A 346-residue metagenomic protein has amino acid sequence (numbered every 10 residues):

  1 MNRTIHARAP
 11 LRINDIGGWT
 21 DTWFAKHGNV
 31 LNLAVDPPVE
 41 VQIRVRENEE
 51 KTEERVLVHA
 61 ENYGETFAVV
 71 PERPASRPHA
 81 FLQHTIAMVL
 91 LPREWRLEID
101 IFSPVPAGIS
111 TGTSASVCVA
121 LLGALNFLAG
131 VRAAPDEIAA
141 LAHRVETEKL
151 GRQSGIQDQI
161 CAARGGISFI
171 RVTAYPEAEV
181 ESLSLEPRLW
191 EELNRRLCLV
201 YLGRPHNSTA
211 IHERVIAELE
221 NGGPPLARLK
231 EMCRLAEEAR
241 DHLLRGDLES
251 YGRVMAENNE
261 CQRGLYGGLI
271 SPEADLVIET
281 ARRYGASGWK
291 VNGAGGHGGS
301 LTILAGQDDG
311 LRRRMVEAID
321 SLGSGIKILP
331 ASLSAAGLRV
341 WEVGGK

Functional and structural regions predicted by a protein language model:
M1-I16, T20, F24, N32-L33 (+5 more regions): C-terminal nucleotide
V89, R93-S103: Flexible, acidic active-site loops/lids enriched in D/E/S/T/G that coordinate Mg2+ and/or position polar
L97, V105-I109, S287-W289: Short pre-catalytic strand/loop immediately N-terminal to key active-site residues, enriched for Gly-Thr
A107, R196, H297-L301: Short amphipathic alpha-helical segments
I109-A115, R263-Y266: Short helix-coil transition sites and intra-membrane helix breaks within transmembrane domains of multi-pass
T111-V131, P135: DPxDG-like acidic metal-binding loop motif
S116, S300-I303: FabD-like malonyl-/acyl-CoA
V291-G296: Short acidic/histidine-rich active-site segments
